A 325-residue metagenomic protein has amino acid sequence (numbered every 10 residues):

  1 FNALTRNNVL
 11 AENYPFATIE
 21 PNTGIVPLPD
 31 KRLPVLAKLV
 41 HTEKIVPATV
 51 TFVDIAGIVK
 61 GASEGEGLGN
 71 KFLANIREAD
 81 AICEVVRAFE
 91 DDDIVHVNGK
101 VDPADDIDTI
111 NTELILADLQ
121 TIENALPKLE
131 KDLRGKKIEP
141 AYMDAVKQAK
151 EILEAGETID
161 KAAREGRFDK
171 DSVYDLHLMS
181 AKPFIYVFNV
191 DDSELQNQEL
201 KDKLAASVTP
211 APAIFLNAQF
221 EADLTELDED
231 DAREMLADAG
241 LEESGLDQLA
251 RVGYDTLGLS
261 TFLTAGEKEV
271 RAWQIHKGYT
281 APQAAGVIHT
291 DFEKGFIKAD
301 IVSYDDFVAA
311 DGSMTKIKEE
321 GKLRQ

Functional and structural regions predicted by a protein language model:
F1, T5, K128-Q325: C-terminal-of-GTPase-core extension/linker across diverse P-loop GTPases
F1-V95, A104, N111-E113, I122-L129: Conserved G1/Walker A P-loop phosphate-binding module
G24, D54-G57, G61, G65-G69 (+6 more regions): Glycine-centered flexibility sites
E66, N70, D108, D247 (+1 more regions): Alpha-helical membrane and juxtamembrane elements of multi-pass inner-membrane transport and channel proteins
G69, K100, I107, T112 (+3 more regions): Amphipathic alpha-helical coiled-coil segments with heptad-repeat character
G99-V101, S303: Short, compositionally biased
